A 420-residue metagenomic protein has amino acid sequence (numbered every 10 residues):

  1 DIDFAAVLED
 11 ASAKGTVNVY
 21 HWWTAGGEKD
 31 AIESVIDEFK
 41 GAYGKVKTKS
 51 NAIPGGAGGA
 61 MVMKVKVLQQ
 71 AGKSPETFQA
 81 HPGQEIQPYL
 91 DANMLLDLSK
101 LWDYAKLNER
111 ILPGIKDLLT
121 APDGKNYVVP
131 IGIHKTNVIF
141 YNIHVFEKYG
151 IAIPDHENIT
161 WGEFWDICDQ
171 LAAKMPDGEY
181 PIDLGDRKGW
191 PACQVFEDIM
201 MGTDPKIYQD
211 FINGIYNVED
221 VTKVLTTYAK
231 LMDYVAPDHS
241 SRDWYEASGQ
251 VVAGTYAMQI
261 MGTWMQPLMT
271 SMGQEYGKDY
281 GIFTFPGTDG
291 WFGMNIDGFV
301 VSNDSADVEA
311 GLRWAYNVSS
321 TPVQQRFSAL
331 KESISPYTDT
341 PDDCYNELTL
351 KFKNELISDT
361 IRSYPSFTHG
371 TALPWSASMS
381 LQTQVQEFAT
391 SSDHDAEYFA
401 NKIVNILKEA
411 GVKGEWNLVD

Functional and structural regions predicted by a protein language model:
I2-A11, H81-N137, V195-E197, G277 (+1 more regions): Hinge/lid segment of periplasmic solute-binding proteins
I2-A5, A11-S12, T16, E147 (+2 more regions): Conserved C-terminal helix/tail region of periplasmic/extracytoplasmic solute-binding proteins
S34, E38-G114, L118, E147-G150 (+4 more regions): Extracytoplasmic "Venus flytrap"/periplasmic binding protein-like
G41, K47, A71, Y149 (+3 more regions): Extracytoplasmic/periplasmic substrate-recognition and gating elements
V67, P75-E76, L107-F146, Y180 (+2 more regions): A structural signal for short loop-to-beta-strand junctions that line the ligand-binding cleft of periplasmic/secreted
L119, Y280-F283, A329-T383, E387 (+1 more regions): Long, aromatic- and glycine/proline-rich binding clefts that accommodate carbohydrate-like moieties
D123-G132, N137, E147, G162-N213 (+1 more regions): Extracytoplasmic/periplasmic solute-binding protein
D166-Q170, D210-S241, F285: Glycine-centered hinge/linker elements that transmit conformational signals in sensory and ligand-binding systems
